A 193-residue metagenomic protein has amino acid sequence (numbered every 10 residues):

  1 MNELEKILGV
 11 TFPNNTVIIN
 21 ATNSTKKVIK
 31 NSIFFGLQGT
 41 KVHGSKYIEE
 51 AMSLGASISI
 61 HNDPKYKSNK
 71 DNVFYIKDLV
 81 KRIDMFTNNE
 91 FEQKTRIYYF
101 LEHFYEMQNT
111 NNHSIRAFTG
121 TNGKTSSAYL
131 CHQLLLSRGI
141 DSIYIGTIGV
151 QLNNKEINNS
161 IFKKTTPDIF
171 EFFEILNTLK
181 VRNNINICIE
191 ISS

Functional and structural regions predicted by a protein language model:
M1-Y99: N-terminal leader/targeting and accessory segments in enzymes
N88-S193: Phosphate-binding loop of NTP-binding sites
